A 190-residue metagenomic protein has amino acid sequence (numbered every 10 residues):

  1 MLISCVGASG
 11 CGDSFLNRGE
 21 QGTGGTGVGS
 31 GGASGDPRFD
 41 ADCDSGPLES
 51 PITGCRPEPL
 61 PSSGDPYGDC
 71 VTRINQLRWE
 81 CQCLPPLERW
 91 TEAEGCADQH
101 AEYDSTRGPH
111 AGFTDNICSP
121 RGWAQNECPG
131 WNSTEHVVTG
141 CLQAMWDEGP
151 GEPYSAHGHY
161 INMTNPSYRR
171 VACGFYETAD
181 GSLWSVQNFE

Functional and structural regions predicted by a protein language model:
C5-S45: Ser/Thr-rich, Pro/Gly/Ala-heavy low-complexity intrinsically disordered linkers and tails of secreted extracellular
C11-R18, L48-S50, P61-S62, Q76 (+4 more regions): Secreted/processed peptides and extracellular or luminal domains of membrane proteins
L16, C83, E102, N132 (+1 more regions): Residue-level marker of positions within ordered structural domains that often coincide with functionally constrained
F39-G122, Y160, P166-V171: Short, well-ordered surface patches within globular domains
N116-E190: A well-ordered secondary-structure block
